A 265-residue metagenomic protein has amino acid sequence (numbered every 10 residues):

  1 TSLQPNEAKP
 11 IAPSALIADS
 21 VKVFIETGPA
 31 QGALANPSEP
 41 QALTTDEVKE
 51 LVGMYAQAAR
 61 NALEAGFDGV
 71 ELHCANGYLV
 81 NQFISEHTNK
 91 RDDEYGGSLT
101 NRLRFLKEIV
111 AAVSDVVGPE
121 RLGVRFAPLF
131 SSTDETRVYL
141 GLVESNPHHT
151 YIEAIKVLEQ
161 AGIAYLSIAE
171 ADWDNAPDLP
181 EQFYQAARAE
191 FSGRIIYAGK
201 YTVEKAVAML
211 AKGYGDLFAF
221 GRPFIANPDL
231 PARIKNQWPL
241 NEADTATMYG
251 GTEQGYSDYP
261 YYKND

Functional and structural regions predicted by a protein language model:
T1-D265: Flavin-dependent oxidoreductase catalytic cores
